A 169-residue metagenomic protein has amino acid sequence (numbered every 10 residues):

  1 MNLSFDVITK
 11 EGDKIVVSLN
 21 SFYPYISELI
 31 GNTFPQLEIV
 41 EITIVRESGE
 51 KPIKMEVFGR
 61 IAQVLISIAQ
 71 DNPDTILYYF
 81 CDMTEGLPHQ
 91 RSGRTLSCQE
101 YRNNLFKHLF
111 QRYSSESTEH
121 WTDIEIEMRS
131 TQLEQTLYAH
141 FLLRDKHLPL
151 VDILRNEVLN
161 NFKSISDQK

Functional and structural regions predicted by a protein language model:
M1-K169: Non-catalytic substrate-recognition and accessory regions of acyl/acetyltransferase enzymes
